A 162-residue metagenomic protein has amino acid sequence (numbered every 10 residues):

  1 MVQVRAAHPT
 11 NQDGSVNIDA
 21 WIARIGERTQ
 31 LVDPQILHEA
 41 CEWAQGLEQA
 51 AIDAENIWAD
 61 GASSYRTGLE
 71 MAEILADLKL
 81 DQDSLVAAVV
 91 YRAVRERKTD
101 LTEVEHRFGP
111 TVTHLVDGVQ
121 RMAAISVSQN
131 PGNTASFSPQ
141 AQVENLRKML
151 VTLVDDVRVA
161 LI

Functional and structural regions predicted by a protein language model:
M1-I162: Active-site helical microenvironments for divalent-metal-assisted chemistry
